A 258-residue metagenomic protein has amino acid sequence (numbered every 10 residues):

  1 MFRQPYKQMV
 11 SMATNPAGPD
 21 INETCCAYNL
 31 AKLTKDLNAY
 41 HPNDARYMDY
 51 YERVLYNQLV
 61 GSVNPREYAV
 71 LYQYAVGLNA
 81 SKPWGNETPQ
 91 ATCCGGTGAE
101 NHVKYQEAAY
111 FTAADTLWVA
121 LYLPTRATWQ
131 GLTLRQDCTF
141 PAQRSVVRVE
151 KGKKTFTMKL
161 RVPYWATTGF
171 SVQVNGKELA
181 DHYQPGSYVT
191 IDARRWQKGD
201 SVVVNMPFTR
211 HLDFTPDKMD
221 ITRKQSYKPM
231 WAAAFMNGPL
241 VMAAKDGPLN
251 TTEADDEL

Functional and structural regions predicted by a protein language model:
M1-L258: Glycan-recognition and catalytic cores of secretory/periplasmic carbohydrate-active enzymes
